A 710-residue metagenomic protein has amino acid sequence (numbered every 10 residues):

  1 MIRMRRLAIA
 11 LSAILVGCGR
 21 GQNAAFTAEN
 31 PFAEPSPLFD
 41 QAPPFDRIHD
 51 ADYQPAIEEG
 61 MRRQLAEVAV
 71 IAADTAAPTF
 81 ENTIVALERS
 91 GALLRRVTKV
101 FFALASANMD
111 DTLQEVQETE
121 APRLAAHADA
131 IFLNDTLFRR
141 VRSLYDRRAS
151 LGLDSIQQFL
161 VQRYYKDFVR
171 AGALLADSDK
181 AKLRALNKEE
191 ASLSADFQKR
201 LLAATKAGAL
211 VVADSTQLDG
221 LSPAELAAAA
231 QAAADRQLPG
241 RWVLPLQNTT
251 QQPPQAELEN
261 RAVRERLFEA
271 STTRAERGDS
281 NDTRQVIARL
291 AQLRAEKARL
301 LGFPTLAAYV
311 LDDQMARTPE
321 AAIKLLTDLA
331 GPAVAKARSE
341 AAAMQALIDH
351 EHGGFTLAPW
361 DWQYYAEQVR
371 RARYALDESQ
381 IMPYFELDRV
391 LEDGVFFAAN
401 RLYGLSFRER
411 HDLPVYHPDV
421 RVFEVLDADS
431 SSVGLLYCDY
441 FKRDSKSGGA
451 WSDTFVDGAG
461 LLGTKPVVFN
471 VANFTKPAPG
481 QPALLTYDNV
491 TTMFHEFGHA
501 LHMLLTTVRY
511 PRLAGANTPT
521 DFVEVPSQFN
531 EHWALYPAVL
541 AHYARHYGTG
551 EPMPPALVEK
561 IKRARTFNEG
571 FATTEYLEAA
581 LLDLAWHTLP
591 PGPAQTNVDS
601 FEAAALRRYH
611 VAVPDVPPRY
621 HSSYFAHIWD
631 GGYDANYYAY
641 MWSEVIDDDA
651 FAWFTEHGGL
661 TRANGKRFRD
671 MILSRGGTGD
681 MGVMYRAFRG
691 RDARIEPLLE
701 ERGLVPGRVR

Functional and structural regions predicted by a protein language model:
M1-A8: Bacterial N-terminal signal peptides that target proteins for export
V16-G17: C-terminal motif of bacterial Sec signal peptides marking the signal peptidase cleavage site
A25-E225, F654, R710: N-terminal helix-rich structural modules
A25-H49, G220, R241-V243, A372-Y374 (+9 more regions): C-terminal, non-catalytic "cap/extension" segments appended to globular domains
P37-D52, F101-E120, S143-A185, P245-Q285 (+6 more regions): Short His/Asp/Glu-rich catalytic/ion-coordination signatures at enzyme active sites or charged loops
V70-T75, T79, L306, R408-D412 (+2 more regions): Surface-exposed patches in mature extracellular/periplasmic domains of secreted proteins
I156, L160, S192, K199 (+9 more regions): Active-site-proximal, well-structured secondary-structure segments within enzyme catalytic domains
T475-M493: Short pre-active-site segment immediately N-terminal to the catalytic Zn-binding motif
